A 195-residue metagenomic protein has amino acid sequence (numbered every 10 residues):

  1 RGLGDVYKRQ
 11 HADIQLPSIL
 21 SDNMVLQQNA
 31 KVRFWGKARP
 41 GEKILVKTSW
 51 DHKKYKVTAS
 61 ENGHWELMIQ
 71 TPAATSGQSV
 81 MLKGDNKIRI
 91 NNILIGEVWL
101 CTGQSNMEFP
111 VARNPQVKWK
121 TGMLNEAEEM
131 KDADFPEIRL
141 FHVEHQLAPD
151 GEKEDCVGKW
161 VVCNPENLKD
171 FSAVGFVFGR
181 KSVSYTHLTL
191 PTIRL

Functional and structural regions predicted by a protein language model:
G2-Q10, T186-L195: Conserved small/polar residues in nucleotide/adenosyl-binding loops
H11-L188: Cell-envelope and extracellular/periplasmic
